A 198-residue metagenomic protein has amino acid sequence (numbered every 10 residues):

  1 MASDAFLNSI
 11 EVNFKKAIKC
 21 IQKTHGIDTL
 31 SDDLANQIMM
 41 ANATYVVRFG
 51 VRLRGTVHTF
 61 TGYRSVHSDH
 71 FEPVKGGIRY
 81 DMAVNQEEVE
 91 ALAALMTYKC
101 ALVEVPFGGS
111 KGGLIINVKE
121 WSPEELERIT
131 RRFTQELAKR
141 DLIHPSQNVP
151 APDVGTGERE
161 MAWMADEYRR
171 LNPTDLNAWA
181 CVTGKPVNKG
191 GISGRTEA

Functional and structural regions predicted by a protein language model:
A2-V46: Short, Gly/Pro- and small/polar-rich lid/capping loops
S9, N42-T44, V57, V84-E88 (+2 more regions): Generic alpha-helix structural propensity
E11-F14, S31, Q86, G157-M161: Alpha-helix initiation and N-capping motif
N13-C20, L92-L95, R132-E136, R140 (+1 more regions): Generic, well-ordered alpha-helical scaffold segments in large soluble proteins
T24-L30, L34, M39, V66 (+6 more regions): Residue-level signal for well-ordered alpha-helical segments
N36, A43-V118: Glycine-rich, N-terminal phosphate-binding loop and its surrounding beta-alpha-beta segment
D81, C100-E197: Glycine/serine-rich phosphate-binding loop and adjoining beta1-alpha1 elements at the start of nucleotide-handling
V89-A93, M164, A198: Buried hydrophobic packing segments
